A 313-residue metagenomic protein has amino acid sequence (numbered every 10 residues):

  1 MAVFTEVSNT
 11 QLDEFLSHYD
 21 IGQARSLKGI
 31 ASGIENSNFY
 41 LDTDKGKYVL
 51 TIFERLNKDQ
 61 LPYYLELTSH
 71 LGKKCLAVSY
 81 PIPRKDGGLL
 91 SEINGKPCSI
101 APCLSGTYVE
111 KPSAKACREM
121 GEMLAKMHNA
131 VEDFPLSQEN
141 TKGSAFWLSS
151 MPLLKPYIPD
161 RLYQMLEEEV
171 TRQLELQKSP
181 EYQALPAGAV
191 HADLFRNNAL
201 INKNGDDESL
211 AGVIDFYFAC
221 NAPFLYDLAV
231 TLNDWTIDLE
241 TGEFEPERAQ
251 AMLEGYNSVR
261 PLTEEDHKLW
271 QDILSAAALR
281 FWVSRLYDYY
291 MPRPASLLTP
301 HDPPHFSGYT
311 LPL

Functional and structural regions predicted by a protein language model:
M1-K85, K203-E208: Conserved NTP-binding catalytic cores of kinases and kinase-like/nucleotidyltransferase enzymes across multiple kinase
V7-Y19, P135-L136, S150-A192, R196 (+2 more regions): An alpha-helical support segment within catalytic cores of ATP-dependent transferases
N36-D44, V49-L50, P81-I82, L174-Y226: Active-site acidic catalytic loop and adjacent metal/ATP-binding pocket of ATP-dependent phosphoryl transfer enzymes
T43-L136: ATP-binding pocket architecture of kinase catalytic cores
E110-Q164, L185-A187, L298: A cross-family kinase active-site recognition segment
T141, P152-L153, F281-L313: ATP/Mg2+ or Mg2+-diphosphate-binding catalytic cores that bind nucleotide phosphates or diphosphates via glycine-rich
L225-P261, S275-R293: Active-site activation/catalytic loop segments of kinase-like enzymes and analogous catalytic loops in related
E264-L274: All-alpha amphipathic helical-bundle segments outside canonical DNA-binding/catalytic cores that form hydrophobic
